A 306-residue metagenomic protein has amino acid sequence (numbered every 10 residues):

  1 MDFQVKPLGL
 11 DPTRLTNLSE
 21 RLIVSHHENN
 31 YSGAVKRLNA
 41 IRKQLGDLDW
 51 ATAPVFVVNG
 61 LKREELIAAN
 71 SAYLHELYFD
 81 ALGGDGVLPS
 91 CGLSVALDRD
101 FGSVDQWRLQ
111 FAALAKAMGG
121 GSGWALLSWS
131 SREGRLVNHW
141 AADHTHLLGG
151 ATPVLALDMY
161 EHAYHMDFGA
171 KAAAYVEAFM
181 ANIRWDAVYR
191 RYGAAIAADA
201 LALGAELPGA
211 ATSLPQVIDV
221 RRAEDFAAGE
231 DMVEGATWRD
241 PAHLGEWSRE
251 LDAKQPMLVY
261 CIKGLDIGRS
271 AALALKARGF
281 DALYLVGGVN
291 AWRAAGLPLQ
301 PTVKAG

Functional and structural regions predicted by a protein language model:
M1-A200: Feature for soluble, non-membrane regions of globular proteins
E133-G134, D143-H146, A223, G264-D266 (+1 more regions): Short Gly/Pro-enriched loop/turn and capping motifs at secondary-structure junctions
R190-G229, P301-G306: Flexible, polar/low-complexity N-terminal or interdomain linker segments that lie immediately upstream of folded
V217, A236-W238, A282-Y284: Conserved beta-strand scaffold positions in the cores of enzyme catalytic domains, especially in NTP/NDP-utilizing
A227-E234, R249: Short loop/helix-cap segments at secondary-structure boundaries that form the rim of catalytic
E234-G235, L299-V303: Short, hinge-like loop/turn segments at secondary-structure boundaries
P241-R293: Catalytic cysteine-centered active loop of the rhodanese-like fold, especially the PTP/DSP P-loop
A294-P298: Active-site-proximal loop->helix
